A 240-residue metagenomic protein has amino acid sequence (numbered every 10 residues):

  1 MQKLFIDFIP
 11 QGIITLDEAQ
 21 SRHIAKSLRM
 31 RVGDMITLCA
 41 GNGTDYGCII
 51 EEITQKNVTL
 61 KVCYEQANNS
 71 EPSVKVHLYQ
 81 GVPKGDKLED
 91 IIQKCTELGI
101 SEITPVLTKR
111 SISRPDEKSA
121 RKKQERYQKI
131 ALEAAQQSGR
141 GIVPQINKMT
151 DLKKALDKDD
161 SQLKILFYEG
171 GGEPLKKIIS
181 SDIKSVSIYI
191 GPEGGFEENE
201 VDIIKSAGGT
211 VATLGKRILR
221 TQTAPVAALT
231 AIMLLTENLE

Functional and structural regions predicted by a protein language model:
M1-A67: N-terminal positively charged helical leader segments and presequences
I9, E65, L107-R110, K216-R217: Short, ordered loop/turn segments at secondary-structure junctions
I14-L16, S73-H77, K184-S187, S206-L214: Glycine/charged-rich beta-loop-alpha catalytic/anionic-binding loops adjacent to active sites
L60, V143-N147, V211: Generic structural signal for residues in well-ordered beta-strands
N69-I165: RNA substrate-binding interface of SAM-dependent RNA methyltransferases
Q162-V201, T210-T213: Active-site/ligand-binding-proximal alpha/beta "capping" segment
E198-E240: Structured adenosyl-cofactor binding patch, chiefly the S-adenosyl-L-methionine
